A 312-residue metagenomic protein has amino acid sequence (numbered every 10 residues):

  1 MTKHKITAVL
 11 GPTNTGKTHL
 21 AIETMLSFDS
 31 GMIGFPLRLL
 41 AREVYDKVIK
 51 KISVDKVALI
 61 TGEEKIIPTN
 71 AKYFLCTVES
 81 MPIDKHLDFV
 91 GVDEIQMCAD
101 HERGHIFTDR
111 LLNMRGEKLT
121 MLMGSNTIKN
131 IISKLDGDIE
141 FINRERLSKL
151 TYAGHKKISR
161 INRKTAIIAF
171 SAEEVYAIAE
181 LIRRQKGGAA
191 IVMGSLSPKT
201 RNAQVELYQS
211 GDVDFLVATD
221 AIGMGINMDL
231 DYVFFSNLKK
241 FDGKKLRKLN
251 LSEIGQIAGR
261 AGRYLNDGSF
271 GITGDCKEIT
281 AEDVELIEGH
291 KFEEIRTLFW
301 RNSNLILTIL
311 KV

Functional and structural regions predicted by a protein language model:
L20-M25, E102, I106, L112-N113 (+1 more regions): Conserved interdomain hinge at the start of the Helicase C-terminal
D29-V44, T120-M123, R160-Q185, A189-M193: Conserved strand-helix element at the start of the C-terminal RecA-like helicase core
G31, Q96-T151: Post-DEXD/H (motif II) to motif III coupling segment of the RecA-like Helicase ATP-binding lobe
R42, V48-H86: Inter-Walker segment of RecA-like/P-loop motor cores
D46, K56-N70, A177, G188-T219: Conserved helicase ATPase core of P-loop NTP-dependent helicases/translocases
T69-D88, Y208-N227: Conserved two-lobed SF2 helicase motor
G116-N130, S210-F215, M228-I295: Conserved segment of the helicase C-terminal RecA-like domain
E285-V312: Long, largely alpha-helical accessory region at the distal end of helicase-like NTP-driven motors
